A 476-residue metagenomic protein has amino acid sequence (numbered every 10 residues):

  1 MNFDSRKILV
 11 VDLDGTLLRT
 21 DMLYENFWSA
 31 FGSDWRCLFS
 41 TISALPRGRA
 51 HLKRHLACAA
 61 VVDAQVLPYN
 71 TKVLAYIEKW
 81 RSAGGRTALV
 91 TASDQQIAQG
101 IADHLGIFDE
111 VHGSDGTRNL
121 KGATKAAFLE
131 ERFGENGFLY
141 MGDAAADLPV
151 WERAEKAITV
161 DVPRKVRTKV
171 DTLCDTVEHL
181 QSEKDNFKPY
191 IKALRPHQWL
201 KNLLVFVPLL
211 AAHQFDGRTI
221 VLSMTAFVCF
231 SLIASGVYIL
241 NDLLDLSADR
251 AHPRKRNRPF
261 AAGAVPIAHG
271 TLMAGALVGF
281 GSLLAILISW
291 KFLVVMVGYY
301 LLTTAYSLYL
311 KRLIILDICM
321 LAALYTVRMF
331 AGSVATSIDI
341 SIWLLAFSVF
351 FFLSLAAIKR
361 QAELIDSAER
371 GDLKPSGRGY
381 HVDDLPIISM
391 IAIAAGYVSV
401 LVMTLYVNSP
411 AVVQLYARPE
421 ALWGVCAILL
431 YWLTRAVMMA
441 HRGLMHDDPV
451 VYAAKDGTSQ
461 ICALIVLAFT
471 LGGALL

Functional and structural regions predicted by a protein language model:
N2, Q65-A212: C-terminal cap/substrate-recognition subdomain and adjoining C-terminal extension of metal-dependent phosphatase-like
N2-A57: Active-site neighborhood of HAD-like aspartate-dependent phosphohydrolases
L38-I42, A251-M296, I342-L353, M390-I393 (+1 more regions): Multi-pass membrane catalytic core of lipid/isoprenoid biosynthesis enzymes
M141, I233-A261, L310, L316 (+2 more regions): Acidic (Asp/Glu-rich) catalytic motifs at the cytosolic membrane interface
K165-K192, S247-F260, E363-S376: Non-transmembrane, extramembrane segments of multi-pass ion/lipid transporters
K192-N202, V265-A274, L316-L321, L385-V398 (+1 more regions): Select subsegments of transmembrane alpha-helices in polytopic membrane proteins, especially boundary-proximal
V207, D216-L244, L293-Y306: Membrane-embedded alpha-helical segments that form the functional core of polytopic membrane enzymes, especially those
L308, T326-L476: C-terminal membrane-associated helical module and adjoining short loops/tails
